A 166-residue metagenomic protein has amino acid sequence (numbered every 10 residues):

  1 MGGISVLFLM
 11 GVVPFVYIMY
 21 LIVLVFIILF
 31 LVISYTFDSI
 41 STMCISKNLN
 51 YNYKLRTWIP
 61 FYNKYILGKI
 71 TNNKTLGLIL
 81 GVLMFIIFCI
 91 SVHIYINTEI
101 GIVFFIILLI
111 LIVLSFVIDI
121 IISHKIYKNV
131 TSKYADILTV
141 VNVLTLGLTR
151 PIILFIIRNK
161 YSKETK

Functional and structural regions predicted by a protein language model:
M1-L31, G81-I118, K166: Membrane-helix interface segments in multi-pass membrane proteins
I27-L83, I118-K166: Membrane-interface extramembranous regions at the lipid-water interface
